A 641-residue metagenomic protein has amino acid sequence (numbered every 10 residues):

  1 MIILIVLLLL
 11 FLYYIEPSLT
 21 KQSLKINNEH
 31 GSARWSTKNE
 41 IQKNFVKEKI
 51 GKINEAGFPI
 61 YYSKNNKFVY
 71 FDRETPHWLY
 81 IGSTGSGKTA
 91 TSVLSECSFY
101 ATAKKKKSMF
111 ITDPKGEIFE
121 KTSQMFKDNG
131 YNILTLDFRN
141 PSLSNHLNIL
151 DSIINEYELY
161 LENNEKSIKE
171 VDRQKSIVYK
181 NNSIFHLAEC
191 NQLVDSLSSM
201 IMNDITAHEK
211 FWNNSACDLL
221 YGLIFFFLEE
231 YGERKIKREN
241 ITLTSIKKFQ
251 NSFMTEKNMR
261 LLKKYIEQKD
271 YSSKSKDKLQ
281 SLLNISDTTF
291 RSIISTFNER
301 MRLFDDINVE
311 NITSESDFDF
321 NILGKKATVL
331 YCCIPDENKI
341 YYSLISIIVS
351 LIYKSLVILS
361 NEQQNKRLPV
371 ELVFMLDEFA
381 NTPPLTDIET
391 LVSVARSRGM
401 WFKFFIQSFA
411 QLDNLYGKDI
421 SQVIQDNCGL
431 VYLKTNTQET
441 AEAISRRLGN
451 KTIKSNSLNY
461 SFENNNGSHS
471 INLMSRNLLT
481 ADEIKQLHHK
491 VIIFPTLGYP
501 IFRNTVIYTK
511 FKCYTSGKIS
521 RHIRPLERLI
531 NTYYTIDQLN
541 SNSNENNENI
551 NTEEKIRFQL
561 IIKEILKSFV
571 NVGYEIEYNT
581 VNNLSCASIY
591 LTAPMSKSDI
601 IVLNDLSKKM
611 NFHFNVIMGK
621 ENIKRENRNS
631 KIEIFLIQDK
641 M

Functional and structural regions predicted by a protein language model:
M1-S86, A90-S98, A103-K105, S142 (+4 more regions): Basic- and hydrophobic-enriched, low-structure N-terminal and domain-boundary segments that flank ATP-binding catalytic
S63-N65, V69-M400, L415, E483-H488 (+4 more regions): P-loop NTPase motor domains
I307, I565-E575, M610-N615: Short secondary-structure junctions
V392-I492: Conserved ATP-driven motor cores of ASCE-family P-loop NTPases powering translocation/secretion/packaging/pilus
K555-N571, L603-S607: Short amphipathic alpha-helix segments
F569-S588: Short edge beta-strands and adjacent turn/loop segments
C586-L603: A short interface-forming secondary-structure element
E626-D639: C-terminal edge-of-domain segments
